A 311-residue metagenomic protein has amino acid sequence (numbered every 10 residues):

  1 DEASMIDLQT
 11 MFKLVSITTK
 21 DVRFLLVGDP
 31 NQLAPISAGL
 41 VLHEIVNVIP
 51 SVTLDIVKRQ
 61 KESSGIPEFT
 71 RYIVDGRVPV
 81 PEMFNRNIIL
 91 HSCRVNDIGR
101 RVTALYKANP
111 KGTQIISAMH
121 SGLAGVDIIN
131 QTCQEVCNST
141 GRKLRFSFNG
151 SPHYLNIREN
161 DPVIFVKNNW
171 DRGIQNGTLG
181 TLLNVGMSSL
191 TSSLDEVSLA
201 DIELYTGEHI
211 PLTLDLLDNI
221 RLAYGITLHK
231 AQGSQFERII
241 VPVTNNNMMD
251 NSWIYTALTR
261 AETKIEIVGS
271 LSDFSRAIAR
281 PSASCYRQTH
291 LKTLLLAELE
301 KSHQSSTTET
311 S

Functional and structural regions predicted by a protein language model:
D1-E2, G28: Walker B catalytic acidic pair
E2-K20, I226-H229, N251, Y255: Conserved RecA-like ASCE ATPase "motif II neighborhood" in helicase/translocase motors
A3, D21, I49, N160 (+2 more regions): Short, well-ordered alpha-helix to beta-strand connector turns
I6, R172, M248: Short glycine-rich, flexible loops that bind phosphorylated cofactors or substrates
T10-K13, S37-L40, D127-N130, W253-I254 (+1 more regions): Short amphipathic alpha-helical segments
L14-I17, N130-E135, Y255-R260, S282-A283: Short, solvent-exposed amphipathic alpha-helical segments in soluble enzyme and RNA/protein-processing domains
I17-V22, V27-R172, L183-S193, S198 (+2 more regions): Conserved helicase motor core of P-loop NTPases
F165-V166, N176-S311: C-terminal accessory regions
